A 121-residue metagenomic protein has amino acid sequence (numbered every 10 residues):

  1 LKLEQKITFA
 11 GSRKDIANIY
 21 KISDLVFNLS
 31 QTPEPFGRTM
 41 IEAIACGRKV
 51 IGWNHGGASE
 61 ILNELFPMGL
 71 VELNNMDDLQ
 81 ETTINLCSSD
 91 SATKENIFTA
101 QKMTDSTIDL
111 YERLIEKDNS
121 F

Functional and structural regions predicted by a protein language model:
E4-S12, I19: Active-site donor-binding acidic/aromatic loop of nucleotide-activated sugar and phosphosugar transferases involved
S12, Q31-T32: Aromatic "clamp/platform" in nucleotide-sugar-dependent glycosyltransferases that forms part of the donor/acceptor
A17, P35, M40-A45, S59-E60: Short alpha-helical segment that forms part of, or immediately flanks, the ligand-binding pocket in carbohydrate-active
S23: An anion/phosphate-binding loop that grips the pyrophosphate of nucleotide cofactors and donors
V26-N28: A short hydrophobic beta-strand element within the catalytic core of glycosyltransferases that build diverse glycans
K49-G52: Short hydrophobic beta-strand element within catalytic cores of glycosyltransferases and related nucleotide-activated
E64-M76, N85-C87: Conserved acidic donor-binding segment of nucleotide-sugar-dependent glycosyltransferases
S88-S120: A charged, aromatic-enriched C-terminal amphipathic alpha-helix characteristic of glycosyltransferases across folds
